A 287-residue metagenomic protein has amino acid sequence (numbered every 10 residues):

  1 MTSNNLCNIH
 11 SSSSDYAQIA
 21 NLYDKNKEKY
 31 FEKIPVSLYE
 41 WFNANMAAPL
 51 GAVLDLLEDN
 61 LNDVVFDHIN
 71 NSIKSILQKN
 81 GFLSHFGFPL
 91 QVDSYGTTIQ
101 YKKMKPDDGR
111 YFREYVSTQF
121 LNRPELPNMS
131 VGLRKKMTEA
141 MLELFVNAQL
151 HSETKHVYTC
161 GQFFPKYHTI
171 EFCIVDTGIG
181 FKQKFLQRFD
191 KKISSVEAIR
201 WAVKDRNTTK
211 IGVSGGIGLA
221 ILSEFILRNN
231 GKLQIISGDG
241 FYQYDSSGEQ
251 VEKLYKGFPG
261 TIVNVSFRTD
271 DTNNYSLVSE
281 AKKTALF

Functional and structural regions predicted by a protein language model:
M1-E28, G87-V92, F189, K204-F287: Flexible, glycine-/charge-rich segments associated with ATP-binding catalytic modules
L6-F86: Amphipathic alpha-helical interaction surfaces in cytosolic regulatory modules
W41-A44, T118-L142: Conserved short strand/loop->alpha-helix "switch" segment adjacent to the catalytic nucleotide/phosphoryl-transfer site
G51-V53, M129-K166, L219, S223-F225: Conserved ATP-binding N-box helix of the HATPase_c
L83-Q100: A glycine-rich helix N-cap at a beta->alpha junction
I99-M129, K182, F189-D205, E224: Helix-loop-beta hinge of the Bergerat
D176: Acidic ATP/Mg2+-coordinating residue in the GHKL
I179: Glycine-rich G1-box
